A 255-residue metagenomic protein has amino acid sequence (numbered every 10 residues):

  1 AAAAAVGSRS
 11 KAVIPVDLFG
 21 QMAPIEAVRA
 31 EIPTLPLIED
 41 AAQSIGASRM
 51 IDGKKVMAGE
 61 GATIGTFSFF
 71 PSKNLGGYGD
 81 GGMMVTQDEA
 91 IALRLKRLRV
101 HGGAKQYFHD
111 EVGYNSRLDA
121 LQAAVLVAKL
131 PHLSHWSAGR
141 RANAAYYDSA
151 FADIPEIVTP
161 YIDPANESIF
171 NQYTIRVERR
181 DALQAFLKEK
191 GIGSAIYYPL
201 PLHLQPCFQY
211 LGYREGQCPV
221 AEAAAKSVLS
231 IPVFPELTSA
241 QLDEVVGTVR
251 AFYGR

Functional and structural regions predicted by a protein language model:
A1-G77, M83-V85, S230: Active-site phosphate-binding strand-loop segment of PLP-dependent enzymes
A4, A12-V16, Q21, I25-A27 (+4 more regions): PLP-dependent aminotransferase class I/II
